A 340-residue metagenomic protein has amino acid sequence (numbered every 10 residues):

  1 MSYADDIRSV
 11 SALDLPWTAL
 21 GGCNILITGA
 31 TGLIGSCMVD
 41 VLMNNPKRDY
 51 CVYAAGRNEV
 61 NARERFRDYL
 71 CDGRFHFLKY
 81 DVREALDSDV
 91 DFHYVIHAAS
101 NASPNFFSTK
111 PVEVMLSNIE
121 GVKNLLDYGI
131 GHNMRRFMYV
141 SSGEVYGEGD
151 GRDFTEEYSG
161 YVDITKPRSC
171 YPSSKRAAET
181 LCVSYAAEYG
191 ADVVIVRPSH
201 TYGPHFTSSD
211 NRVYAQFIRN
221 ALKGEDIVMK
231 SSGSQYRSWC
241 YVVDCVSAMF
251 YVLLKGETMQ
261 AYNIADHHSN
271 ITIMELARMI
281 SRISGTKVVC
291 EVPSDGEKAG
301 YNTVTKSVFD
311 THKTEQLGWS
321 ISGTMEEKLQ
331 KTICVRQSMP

Functional and structural regions predicted by a protein language model:
M1-T18, D49-Y50, T324-P340: Amphipathic terminal alpha-helices
N24-N44: N-terminal Rossmann NAD(P)H-binding glycine-rich loop of SDR-like oxidoreductase domains
K47-N61: Conserved glycine-rich Rossmann-like NAD(P)H-binding loop of the short-chain dehydrogenase/reductase
K79-S117: NAD(P)H-binding glycine-rich loop region in Rossmannoid oxidoreductase-like domains and their noncatalytic homologs
H97, K123-R168: Conserved Rossmann-fold NAD(P)-dependent oxidoreductase catalytic core, especially the SDR/UDP-sugar
G149-Y158, T180-R237, V242-L253, R278-I283: NAD(P)-dependent short-chain dehydrogenase/reductase
C170, S174-A177: Active-site helix of classical SDR
A221-P340: C-terminal substrate-binding subdomain of Rossmann-fold SDR/epimerase-dehydratase oxidoreductases
